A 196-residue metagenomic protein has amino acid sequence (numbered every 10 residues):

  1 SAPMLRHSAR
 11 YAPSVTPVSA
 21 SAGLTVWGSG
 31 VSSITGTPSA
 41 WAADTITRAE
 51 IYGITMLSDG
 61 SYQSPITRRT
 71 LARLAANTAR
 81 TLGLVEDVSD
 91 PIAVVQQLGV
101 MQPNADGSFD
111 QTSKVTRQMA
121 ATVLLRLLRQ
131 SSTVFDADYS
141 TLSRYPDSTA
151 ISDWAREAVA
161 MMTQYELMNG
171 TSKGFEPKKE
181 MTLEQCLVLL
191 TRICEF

Functional and structural regions predicted by a protein language model:
S1-S21: N-terminal low-complexity segments that are often proline-rich with Ser/Thr-Pro
V15-Q118, L124-R156, N169-L183, R192-F196: Feature responds to low-complexity, polar/acidic, surface-exposed segments characteristic of secreted/exported proteins
V159: Catalytic cores of secreted/periplasmic or lumenal enzymes
